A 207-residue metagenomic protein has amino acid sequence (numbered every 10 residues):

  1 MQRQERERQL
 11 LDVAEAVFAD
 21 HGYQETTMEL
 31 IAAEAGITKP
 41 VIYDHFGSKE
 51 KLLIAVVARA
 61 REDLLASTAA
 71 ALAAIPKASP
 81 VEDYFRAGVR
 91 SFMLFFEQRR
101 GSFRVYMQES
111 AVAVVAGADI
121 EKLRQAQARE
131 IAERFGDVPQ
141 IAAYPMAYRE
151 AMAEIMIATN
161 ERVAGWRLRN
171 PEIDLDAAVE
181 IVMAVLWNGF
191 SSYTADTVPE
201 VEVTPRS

Functional and structural regions predicted by a protein language model:
M1-E5, A142-A143, T194-S207: N-terminal intrinsically disordered/low-complexity leader segments
R6-E15, I31, V56-T68, I131: Generic hydrophobic, amphipathic alpha-helix propensity
Q9, V13, V17-K51, A55: Helix-turn-helix
A55, A69-Q98, M152, M156 (+1 more regions): Hydrophobic alpha-helical connector segments
E62-L65, V115-Q140, E150-A158, A177-E180 (+1 more regions): Amphipathic alpha-helical packing segments from all-alpha helical-bundle domains
A69-A74, Y106-A113, V203: Short linear capping/connector segments at secondary-structure termini
D83, A87, M93-A132, A143-M146 (+2 more regions): Short secondary-structure transition hinges
L94-Q98, E133, D137, A153-I173 (+1 more regions): Amphipathic C-terminal alpha-helical segment
